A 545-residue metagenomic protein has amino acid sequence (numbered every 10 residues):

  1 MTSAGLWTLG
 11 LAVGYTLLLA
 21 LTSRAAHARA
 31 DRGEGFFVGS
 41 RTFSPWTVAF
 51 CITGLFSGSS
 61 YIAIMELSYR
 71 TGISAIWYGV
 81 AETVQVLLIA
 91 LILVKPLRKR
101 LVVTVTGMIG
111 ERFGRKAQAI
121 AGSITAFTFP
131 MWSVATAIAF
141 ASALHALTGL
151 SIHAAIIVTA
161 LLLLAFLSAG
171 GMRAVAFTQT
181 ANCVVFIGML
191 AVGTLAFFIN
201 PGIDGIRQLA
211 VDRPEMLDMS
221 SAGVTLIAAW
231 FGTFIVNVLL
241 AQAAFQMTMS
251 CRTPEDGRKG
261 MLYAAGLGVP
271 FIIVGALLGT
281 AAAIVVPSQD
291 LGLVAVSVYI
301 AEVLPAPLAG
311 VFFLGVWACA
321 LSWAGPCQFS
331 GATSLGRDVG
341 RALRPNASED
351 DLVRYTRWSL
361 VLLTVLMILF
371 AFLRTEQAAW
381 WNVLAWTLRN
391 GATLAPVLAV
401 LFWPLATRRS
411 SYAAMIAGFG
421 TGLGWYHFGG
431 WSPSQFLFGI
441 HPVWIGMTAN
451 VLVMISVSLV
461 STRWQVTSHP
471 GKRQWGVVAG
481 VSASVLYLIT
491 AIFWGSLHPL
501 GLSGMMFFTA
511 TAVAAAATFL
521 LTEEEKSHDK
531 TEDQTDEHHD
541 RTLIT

Functional and structural regions predicted by a protein language model:
M1-T545: Membrane-embedded helix-loop-helix hairpins and adjacent transmembrane boundary segments in multi-pass transporters
